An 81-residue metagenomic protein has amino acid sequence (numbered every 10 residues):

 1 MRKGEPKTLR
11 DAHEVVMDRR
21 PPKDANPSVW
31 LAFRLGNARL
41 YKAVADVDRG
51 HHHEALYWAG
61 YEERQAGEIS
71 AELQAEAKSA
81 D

Functional and structural regions predicted by a protein language model:
M1-D81: Long, non-catalytic architectural segments outside compact domain cores
